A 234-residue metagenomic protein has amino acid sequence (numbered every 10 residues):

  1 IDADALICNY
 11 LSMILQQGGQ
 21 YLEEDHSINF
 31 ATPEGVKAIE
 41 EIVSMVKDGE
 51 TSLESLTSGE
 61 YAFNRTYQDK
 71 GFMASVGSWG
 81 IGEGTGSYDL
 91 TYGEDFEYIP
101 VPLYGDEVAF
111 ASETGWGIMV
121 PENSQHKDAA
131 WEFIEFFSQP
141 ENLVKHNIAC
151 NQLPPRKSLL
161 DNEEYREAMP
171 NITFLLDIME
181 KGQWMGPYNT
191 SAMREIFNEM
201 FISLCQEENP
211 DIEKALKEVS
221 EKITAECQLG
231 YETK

Functional and structural regions predicted by a protein language model:
I1-I28, G71: Extracytoplasmic/periplasmic solute-binding protein
C8, D95-I118, L176-M179: Periplasmic-binding protein-like
D25-L56, V101: Glycine-centered hinge/linker elements that transmit conformational signals in sensory and ligand-binding systems
K37-E41, W116, Q125-F137, K145 (+1 more regions): Short amphipathic alpha-helical coupling segments at ligand-binding clamshell hinges and other catalytic/signaling
E54-Q68: Short helix-initiation/N-cap motifs at beta->coil->alpha
G84-G105, E167-P170: Ligand-binding "clamshell"
F96-I99, N147-E199, S203, Y231-K234: Long, aromatic- and glycine/proline-rich binding clefts that accommodate carbohydrate-like moieties
E113-H126, L204: A bilobed periplasmic-binding-protein/Venus flytrap-type ligand-binding module shared by bacterial periplasmic
